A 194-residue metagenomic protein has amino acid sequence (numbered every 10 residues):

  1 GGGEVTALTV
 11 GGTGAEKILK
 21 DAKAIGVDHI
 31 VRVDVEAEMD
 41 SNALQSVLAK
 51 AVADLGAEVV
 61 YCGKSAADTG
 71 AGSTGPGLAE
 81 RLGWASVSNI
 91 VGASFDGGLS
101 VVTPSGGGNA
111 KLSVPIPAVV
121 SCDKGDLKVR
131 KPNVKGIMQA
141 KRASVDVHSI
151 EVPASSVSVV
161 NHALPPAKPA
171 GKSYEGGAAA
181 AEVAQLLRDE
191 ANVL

Functional and structural regions predicted by a protein language model:
G1-L194: N-terminal glycine-rich FAD/FM-binding segment characteristic of electron-transfer flavoproteins
